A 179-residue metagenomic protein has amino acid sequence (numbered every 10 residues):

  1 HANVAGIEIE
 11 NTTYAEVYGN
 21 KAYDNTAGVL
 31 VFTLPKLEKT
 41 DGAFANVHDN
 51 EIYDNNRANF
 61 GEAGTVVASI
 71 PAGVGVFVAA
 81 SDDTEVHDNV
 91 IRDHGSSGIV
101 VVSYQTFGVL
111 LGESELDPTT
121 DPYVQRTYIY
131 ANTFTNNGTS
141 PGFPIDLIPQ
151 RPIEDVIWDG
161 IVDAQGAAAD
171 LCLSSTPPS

Functional and structural regions predicted by a protein language model:
H1-A5, T13-A27, D41-N56, D82-D93 (+1 more regions): Right-handed parallel beta-helix
N3-N11, T26-T33, N56-A63, G95-V102 (+1 more regions): Short glycine/acidic-rich loop motifs that flank beta-strands on beta-rich extracellular proteins
V4, G73-V74: Extracellular loop and loop/strand-boundary signature of outer-membrane beta-barrel proteins
Y14, P35-E38, D82-D83, G98 (+1 more regions): Short, catalytically relevant binding-site loops at active-site mouths
E16, F60, G108-L110: Extracytoplasmic/secreted cell-surface and envelope-processing proteins
F107-S179: Acidic, glycine- and Ser/Thr-rich low-complexity intrinsically disordered tracts in extracellular/secreted proteins
